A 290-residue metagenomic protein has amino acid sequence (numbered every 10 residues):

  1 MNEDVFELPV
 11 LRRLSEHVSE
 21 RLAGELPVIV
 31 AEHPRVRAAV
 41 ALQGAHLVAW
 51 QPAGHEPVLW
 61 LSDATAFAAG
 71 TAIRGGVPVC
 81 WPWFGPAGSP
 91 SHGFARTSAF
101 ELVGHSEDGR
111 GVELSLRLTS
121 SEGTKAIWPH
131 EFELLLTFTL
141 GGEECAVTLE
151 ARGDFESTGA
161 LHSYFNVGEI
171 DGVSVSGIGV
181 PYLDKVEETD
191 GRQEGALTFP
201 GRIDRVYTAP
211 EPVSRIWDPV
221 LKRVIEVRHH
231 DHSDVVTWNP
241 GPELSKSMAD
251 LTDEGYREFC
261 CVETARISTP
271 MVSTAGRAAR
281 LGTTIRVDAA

Functional and structural regions predicted by a protein language model:
N2-P34, S121, E133, V206-A290: Beta-strand-rich recognition/accessory modules
P34-H92: Acidic-aromatic substrate-binding/catalytic surfaces of carbohydrate-active enzymes
A38-V40, L136-F138, E144-G153: Short, well-ordered beta-strand segments enriched in hydrophobic/aromatic residues
Q43-A45, R152-D154, D288-A290: Short solvent-exposed strand-capping/beta-turn motif centered on an Asx-Ser/Thr pair
G70-R96, S176-K185, D190-R192, E211-S214 (+2 more regions): Beta-strand/loop-rich accessory regions of lumenal/periplasmic or secreted enzymes, predominantly carbohydrate-active
P90-G141: Extended, loop-rich substrate-binding clefts of extracytoplasmic carbohydrate-active enzymes
H130-T137, G159-L161, G195-A196: Active-site glycine-rich loop that binds ribose-phosphate moieties when present
E156-S157, S163-W238: Active-site/ligand-binding surface loops and adjacent short beta/alpha elements that line catalytic pockets across
